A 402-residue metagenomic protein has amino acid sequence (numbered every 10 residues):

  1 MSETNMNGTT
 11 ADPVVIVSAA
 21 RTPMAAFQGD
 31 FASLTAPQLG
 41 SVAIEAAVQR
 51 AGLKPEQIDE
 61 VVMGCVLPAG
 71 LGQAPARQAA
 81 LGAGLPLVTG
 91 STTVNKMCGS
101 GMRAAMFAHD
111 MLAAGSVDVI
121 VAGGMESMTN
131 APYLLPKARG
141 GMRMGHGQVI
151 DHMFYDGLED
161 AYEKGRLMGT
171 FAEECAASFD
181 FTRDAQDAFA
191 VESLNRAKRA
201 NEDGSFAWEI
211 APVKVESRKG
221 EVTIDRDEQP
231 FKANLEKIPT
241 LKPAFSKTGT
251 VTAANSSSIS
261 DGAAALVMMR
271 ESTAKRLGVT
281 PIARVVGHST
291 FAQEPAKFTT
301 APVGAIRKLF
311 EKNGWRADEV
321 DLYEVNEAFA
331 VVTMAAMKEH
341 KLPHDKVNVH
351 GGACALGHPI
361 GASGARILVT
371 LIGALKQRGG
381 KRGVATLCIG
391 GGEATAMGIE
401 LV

Functional and structural regions predicted by a protein language model:
S2-A36, L235-T300, G304, E311 (+3 more regions): Condensing-enzyme catalytic core mediating Claisen C-C bond formation in acyl metabolism
S2-V66, G70-L71, P75-A83, G90 (+6 more regions): Conserved active-site "lid/cap" helical segment
A11, V15, R21-T22, S33-S41 (+4 more regions): N-terminal extracellular/periplasmic Venus flytrap/periplasmic-binding protein-like
L34, C65-V119, Y162-M168, K232-S258 (+3 more regions): Conserved catalytic cysteine-centered active-site region of acyl-thioester-dependent Claisen-condensing enzymes
V94-E126, A176-S205, A265-S272, M337-K338 (+2 more regions): Active-site-proximal alpha-helical scaffold in enzymes
V119-C175: Flexible glycine-/small-residue-enriched beta->alpha junction loops that bind anionic phosphate/pyrophosphate groups
F171-E173, E209, V286-A355: Active-site pocket-lining segment
